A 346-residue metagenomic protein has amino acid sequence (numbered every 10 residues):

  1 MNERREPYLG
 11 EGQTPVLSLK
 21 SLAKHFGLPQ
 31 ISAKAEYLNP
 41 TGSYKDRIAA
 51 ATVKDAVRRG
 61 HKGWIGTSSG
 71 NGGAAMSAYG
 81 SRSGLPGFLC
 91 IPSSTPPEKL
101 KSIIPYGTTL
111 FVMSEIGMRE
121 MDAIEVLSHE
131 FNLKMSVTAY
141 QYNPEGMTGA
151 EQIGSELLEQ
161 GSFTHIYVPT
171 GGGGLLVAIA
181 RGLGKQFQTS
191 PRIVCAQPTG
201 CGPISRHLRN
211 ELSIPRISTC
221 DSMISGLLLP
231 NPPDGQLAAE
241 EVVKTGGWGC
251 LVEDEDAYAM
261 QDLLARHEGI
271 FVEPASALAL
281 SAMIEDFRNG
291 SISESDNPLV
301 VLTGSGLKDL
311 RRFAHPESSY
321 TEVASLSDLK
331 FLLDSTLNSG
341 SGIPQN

Functional and structural regions predicted by a protein language model:
M1-N346: PLP-dependent amino-acid enzyme catalytic core
